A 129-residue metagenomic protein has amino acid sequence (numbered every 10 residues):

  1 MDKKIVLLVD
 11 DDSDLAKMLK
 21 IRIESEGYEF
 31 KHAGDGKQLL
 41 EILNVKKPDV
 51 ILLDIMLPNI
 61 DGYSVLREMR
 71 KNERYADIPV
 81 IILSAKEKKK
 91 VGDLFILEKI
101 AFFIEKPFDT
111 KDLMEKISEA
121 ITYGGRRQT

Functional and structural regions predicted by a protein language model:
A16, P58, A76, K88: The feature encodes the CheY-like receiver
K17-S25: Charged docking surfaces used in two-component/phosphorelay signaling
G27-G34, I42: Short hydrophobic/Thr-rich beta-strand motif most characteristic of the beta2 strand and flanking loop of CheY-like
H32, L57-I60: Residue-level signal for the "D+5" position in two-component response regulator receiver
D35, D61-R67: Acidic catalytic/metal-coordinating carboxylates
K46-L52, L57: Active-site beta3 strand of CheY-like receiver
S64, K86-I104, K111, E115-S118: Alpha4 helix (beta4-alpha4-beta5 surface) of REC/receiver domains from two-component response regulators
